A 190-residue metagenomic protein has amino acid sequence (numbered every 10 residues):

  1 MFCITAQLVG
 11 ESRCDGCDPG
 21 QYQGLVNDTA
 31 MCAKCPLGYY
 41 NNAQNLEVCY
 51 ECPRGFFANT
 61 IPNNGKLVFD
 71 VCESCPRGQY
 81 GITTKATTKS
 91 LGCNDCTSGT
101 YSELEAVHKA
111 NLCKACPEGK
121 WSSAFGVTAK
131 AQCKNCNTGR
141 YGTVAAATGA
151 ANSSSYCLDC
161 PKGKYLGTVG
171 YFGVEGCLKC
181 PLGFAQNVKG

Functional and structural regions predicted by a protein language model:
M1-G190: Disulfide-rich, cysteine-dense extracellular ectodomains and adjacent flexible linkers of secreted and cell-surface
